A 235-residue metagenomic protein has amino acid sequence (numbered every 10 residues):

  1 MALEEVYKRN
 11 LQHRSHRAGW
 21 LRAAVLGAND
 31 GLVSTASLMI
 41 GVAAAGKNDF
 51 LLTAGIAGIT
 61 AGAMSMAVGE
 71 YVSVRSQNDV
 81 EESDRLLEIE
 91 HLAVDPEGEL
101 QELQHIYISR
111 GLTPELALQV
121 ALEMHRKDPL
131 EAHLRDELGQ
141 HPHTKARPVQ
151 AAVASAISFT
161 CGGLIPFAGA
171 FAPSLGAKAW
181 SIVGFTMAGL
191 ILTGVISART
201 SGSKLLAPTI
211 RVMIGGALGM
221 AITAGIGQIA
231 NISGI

Functional and structural regions predicted by a protein language model:
M1-R22, V74-A156: Cytosol/matrix-facing amphipathic helices and coiled-coil assembly/linker segments of eukaryotic membrane proteins
M1-S73: Internal alpha-helical transmembrane segments
A24, L51-I56, A152-A156, A179-G184 (+1 more regions): Hydrophobic alpha-helical transmembrane segments
D30, V68, A117, F159 (+2 more regions): Residue-level signature of catalytic and energy-coupling elements of molecular machines, predominantly ATP/GTP-dependent
G31-A36, S155-I165: Core segments of transmembrane alpha-helices that mediate helix-helix packing or line hydrophobic substrate/ligand
G184, A188-S203: Transmembrane alpha-helical segments of integral membrane proteins
R211-A224: Small-residue-rich segments of transmembrane alpha-helices in multi-pass membrane proteins, especially helix faces
A224-I235: Juxtamembrane boundary at the C-terminal end of a transmembrane helix
